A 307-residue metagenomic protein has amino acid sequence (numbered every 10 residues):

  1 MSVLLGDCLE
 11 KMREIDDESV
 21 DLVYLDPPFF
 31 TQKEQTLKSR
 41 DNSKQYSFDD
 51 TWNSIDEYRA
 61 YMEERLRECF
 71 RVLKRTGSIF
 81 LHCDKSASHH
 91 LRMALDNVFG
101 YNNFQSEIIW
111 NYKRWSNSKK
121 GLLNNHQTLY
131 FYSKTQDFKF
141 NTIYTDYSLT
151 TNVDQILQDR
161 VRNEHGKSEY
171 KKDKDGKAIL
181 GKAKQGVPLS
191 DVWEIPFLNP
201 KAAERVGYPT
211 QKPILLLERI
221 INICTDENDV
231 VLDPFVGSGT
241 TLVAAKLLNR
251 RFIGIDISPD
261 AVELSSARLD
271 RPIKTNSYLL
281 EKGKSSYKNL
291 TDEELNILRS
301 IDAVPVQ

Functional and structural regions predicted by a protein language model:
M1-S266, R271-K274, Q307: Core catalytic lobe of class I
D260-Q307: PRPP-dependent phosphoribosyltransferase catalytic core
